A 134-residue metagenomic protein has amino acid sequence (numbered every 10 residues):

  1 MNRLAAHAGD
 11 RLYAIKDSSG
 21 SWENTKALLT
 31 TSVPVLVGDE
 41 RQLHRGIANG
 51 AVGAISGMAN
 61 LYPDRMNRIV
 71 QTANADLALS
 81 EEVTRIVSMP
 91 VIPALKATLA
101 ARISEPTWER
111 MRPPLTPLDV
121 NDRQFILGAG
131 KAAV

Functional and structural regions predicted by a protein language model:
M1-P34: Glycine/proline-rich, positively charged, aromatic-decorated active-site loop/lid region on the catalytic face
K16-D17, G38, G57-M58: Small/polar loops that bind or transfer phosphate-bearing groups
W22-T25, L29-A54: Anionic-ligand binding region
R41-V134: Structured C-terminal cap/extension of enzyme domains
